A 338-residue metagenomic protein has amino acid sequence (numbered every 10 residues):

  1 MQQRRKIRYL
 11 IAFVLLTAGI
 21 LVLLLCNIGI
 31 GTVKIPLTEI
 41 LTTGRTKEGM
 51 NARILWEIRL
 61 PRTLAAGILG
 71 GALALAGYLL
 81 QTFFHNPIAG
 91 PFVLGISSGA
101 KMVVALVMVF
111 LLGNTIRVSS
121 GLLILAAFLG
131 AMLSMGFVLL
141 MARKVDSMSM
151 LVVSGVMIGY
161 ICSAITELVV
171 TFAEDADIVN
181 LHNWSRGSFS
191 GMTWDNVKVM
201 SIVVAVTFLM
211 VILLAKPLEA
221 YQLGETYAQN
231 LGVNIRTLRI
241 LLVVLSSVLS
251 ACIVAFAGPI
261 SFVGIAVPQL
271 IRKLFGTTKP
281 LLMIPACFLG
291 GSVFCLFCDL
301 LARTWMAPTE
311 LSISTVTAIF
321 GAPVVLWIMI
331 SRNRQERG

Functional and structural regions predicted by a protein language model:
M1-G338: Alpha-helical transmembrane segments in inner-membrane proteins
